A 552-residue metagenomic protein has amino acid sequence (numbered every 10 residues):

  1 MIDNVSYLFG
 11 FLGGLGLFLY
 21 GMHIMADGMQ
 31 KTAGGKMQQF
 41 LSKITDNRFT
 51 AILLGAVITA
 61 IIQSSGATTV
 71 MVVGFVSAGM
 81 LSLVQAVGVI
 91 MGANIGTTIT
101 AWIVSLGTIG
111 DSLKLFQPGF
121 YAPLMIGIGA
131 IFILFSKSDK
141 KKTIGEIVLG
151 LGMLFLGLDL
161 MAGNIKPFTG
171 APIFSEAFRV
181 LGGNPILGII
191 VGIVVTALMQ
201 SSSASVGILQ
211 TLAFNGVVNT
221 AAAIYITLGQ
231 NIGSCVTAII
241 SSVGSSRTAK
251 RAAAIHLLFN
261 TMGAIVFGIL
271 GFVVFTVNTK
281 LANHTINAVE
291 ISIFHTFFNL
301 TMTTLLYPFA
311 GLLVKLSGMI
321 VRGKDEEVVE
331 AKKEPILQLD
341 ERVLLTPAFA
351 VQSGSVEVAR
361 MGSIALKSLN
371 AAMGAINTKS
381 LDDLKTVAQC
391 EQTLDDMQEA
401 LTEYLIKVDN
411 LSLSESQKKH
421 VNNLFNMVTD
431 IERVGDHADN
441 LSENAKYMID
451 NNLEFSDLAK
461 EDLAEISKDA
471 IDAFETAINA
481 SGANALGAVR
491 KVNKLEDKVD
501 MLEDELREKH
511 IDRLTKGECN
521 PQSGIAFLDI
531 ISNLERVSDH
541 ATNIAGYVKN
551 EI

Functional and structural regions predicted by a protein language model:
M1-F9, I109-Y121, S175-L181, A221 (+3 more regions): Interfacial loop-to-helix junctions that mark the boundaries of transmembrane helices in multi-pass membrane
I2-R48, I147-V194, L212-N215: Helix-loop-helix hairpins and the membrane-proximal interhelical loops of multi-pass alpha-helical transport proteins
G10-H23, G55-T59, M125-S136, L149-M161 (+3 more regions): Hydrophobic core segments of alpha-helical transmembrane domains in multi-pass membrane transport and ion-translocation
A26-Q30, T59-A67, G163-K166, V195-A204 (+2 more regions): Short helix-coil transition sites and intra-membrane helix breaks within transmembrane domains of multi-pass
I44-M71, P185-I208: Hydrophobic alpha-helical transmembrane segments of multi-pass integral membrane proteins, predominantly secondary
I61-T68, V87-I103, P118-L124, L154 (+5 more regions): Membrane-embedded alpha-helical segments of transport systems, primarily multispan ion/solute transporters
M71-A93, A101-F120, T196-G233, S242-T248 (+4 more regions): Membrane-interfacial helix-loop connectors
L81, G107, V218, G244-K250 (+5 more regions): Cytosolic, long alpha-helical scaffolding segments
